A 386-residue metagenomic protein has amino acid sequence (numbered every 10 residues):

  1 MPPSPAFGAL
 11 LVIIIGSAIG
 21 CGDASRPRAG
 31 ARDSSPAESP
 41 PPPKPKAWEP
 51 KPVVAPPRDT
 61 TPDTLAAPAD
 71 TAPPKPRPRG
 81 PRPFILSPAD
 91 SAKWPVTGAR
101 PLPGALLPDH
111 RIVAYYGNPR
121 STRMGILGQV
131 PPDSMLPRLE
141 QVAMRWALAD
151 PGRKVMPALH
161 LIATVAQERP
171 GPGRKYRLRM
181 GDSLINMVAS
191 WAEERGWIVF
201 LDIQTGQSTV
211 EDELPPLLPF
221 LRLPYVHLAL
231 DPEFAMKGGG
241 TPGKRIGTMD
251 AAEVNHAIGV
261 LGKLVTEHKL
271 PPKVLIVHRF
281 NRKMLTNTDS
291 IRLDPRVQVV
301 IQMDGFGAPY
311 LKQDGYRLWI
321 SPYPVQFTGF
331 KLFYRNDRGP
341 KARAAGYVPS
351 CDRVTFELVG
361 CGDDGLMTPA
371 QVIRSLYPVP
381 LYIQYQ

Functional and structural regions predicted by a protein language model:
M1-G8: Bacterial N-terminal signal peptides that target proteins for export
S17-G20: C-terminal motif of bacterial Sec signal peptides marking the signal peptidase cleavage site
G22-L178, P295-V297, L311-Q386: Alpha/beta catalytic barrel-like cores
P119-S121, A163-V165, T205-Q207, P232-M236 (+3 more regions): Active-site-proximal loop/turn and secondary-structure-junction residues that shape catalytic pockets, frequently
R145-A149, K154-E233: Substrate-binding cleft of extracellular glycoside hydrolase catalytic domains
D182-I185, L221-P232, A251-N255, R296-L311: Acidic, His- and aromatic-enriched active-site or binding-groove loops in soluble protein domains that engage sugars
T205-V210, T266-M284: Aromatic-lined carbohydrate-recognition surfaces of secreted/lumenal glycan-active proteins
P232-P272: Substrate-binding surface in catalytic domains of secreted glycosidases
